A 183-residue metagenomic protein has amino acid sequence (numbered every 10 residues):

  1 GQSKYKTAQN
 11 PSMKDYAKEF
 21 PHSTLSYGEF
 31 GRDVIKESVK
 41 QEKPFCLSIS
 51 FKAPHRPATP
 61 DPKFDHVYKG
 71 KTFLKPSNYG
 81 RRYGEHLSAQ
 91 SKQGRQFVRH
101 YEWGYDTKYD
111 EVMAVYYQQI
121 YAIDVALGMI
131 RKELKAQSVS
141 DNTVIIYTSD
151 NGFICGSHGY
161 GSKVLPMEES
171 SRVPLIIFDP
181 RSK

Functional and structural regions predicted by a protein language model:
Q2-H22, V34-K43, L47-K183: Active-site-proximal cap/lid insertion segments
L25: Active-site pocket-shaping loop/turn-to-helix segments
